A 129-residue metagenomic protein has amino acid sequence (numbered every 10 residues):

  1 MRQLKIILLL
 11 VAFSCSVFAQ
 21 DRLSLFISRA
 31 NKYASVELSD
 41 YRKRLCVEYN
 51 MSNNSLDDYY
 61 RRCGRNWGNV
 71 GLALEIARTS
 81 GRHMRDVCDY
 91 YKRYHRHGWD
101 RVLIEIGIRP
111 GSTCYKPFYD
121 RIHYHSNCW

Functional and structural regions predicted by a protein language model:
R2-L9: Sec-dependent signal peptide recognition, specifically the positively charged N-region followed immediately by
S14-S16: N-terminal signal peptide c-region/cleavage motif recognized by signal peptidases
Q20-W129: General marker for long, soluble alpha-helical cores
